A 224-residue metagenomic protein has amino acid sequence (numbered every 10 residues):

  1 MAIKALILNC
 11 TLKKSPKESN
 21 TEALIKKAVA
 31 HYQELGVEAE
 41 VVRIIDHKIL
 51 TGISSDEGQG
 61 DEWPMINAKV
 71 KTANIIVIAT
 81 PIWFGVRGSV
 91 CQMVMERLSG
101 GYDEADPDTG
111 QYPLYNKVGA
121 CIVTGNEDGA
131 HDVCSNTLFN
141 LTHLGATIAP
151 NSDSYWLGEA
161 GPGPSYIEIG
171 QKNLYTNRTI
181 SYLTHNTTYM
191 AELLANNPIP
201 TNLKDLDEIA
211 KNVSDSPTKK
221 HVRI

Functional and structural regions predicted by a protein language model:
M1-G110, G170, L174-I224: N-terminal beta1-alpha1-beta2 submodule of the flavodoxin-like/Rossmannoid cofactor-binding fold
S19, P107-E159, Y175-R178: Short, glycine-/small-residue-rich phosphate/pyrophosphate-handling segment
E40-T51, N151-G163: Short connector loops at secondary-structure junctions
G163-G170: Short, surface-exposed amphipathic charged segments that create phosphate/polyanion-binding patches used for binding
